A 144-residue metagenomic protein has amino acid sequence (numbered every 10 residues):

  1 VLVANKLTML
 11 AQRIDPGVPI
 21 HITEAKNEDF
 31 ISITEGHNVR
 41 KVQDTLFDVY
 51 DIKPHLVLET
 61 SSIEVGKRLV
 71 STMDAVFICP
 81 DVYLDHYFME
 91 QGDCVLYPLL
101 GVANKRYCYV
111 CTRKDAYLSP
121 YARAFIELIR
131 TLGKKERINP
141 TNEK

Functional and structural regions predicted by a protein language model:
V1-N27, A103-N104: Acidic, Gly/Pro-rich loop/turn segments at junctions of secondary structure
L2-N5, I33, P80, L99: Generic beta-sheet signal
V3-L7, C108-L118: A bilobed periplasmic-binding-protein/Venus flytrap-type ligand-binding module shared by bacterial periplasmic
A11-Q12, I20-I22, E28-Y50, L118-I126 (+1 more regions): Secondary-structure junction motif
I20, E64-K114: Beta-alpha-beta core module
K26-D29, P54, R106-Y109: Short amphipathic alpha-helical segments
S32-I33, I52-S62: Short beta-strand-to-loop elements that line the ligand-binding cleft of bilobed periplasmic-binding protein-like
V49-I52, M89: Short helix-capping segments at alpha-helix termini
